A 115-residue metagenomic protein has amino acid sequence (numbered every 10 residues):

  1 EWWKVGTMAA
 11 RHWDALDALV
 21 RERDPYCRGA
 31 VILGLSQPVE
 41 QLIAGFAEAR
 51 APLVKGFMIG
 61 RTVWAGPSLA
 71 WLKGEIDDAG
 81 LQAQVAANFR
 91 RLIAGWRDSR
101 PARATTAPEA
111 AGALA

Functional and structural regions predicted by a protein language model:
E1, G6-A9: Conserved mixed alpha/beta catalytic, RNA-binding, or beta-rich assembly cores of soluble enzyme, regulatory
A9-A102, A107: Catalytic-face loop-and-helix region of soluble metabolic enzyme cores
A107-A115: Active-site loops and adjacent core secondary-structure elements that bind or stabilize anionic groups
